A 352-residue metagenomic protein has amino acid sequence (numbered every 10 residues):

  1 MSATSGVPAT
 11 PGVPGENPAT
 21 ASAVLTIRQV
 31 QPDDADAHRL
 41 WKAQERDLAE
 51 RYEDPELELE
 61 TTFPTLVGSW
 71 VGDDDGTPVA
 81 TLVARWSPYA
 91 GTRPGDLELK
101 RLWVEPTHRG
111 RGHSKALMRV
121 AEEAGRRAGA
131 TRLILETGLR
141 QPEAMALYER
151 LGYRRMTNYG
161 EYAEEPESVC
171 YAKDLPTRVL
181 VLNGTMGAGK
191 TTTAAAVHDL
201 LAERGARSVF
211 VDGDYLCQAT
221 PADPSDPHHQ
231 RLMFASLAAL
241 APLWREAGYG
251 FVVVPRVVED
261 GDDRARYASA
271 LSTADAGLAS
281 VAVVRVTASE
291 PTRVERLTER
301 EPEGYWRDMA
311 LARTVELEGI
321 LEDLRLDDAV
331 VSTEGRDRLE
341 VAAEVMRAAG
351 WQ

Functional and structural regions predicted by a protein language model:
M1-D34: Conserved N-terminal entry element of GNAT/NAT acetyltransferase domains
L25-K100, E105-T107, M118-V120, A124 (+2 more regions): Acetyl-CoA-dependent GNAT
Q29-D33, T131-I134, G138-T177: C-terminal "cap" of GNAT-fold acetyltransferases
M118, G125-E136: Conserved GNAT acetyl-CoA-binding A-motif
A195-S236: Conserved substrate/cofactor phosphate-moiety recognition/catalytic segment in nucleotide-dependent phosphotransferases
L232-G277: Glycine-rich phosphate-binding loop used to anchor ATP phosphates in small-molecule kinases, encompassing both
G277-L297: Conserved phosphate-donor/acceptor-positioning beta-strand/loop module used by diverse small-molecule
E299-E344, W351-Q352: Small-molecule kinase domains that catalyze NTP-dependent phosphoryl transfer to phosphate-bearing small molecules
